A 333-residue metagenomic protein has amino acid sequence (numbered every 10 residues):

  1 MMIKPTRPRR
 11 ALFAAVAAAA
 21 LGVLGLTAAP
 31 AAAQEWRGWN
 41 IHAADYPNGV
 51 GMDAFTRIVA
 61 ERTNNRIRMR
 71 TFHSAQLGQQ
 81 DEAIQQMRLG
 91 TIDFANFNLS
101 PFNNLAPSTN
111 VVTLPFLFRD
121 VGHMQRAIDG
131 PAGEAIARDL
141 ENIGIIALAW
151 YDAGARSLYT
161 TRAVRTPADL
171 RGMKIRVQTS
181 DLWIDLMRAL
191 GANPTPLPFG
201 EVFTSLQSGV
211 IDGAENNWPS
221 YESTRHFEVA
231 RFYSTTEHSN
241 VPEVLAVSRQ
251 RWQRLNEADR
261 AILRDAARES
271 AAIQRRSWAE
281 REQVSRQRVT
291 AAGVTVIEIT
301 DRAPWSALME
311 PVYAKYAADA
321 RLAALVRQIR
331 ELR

Functional and structural regions predicted by a protein language model:
M1-R9: N-terminal secretory signal peptides that target proteins for export/translocation
I3, L24-G25, N110: Residue-level detector of alpha-helical hydrophobic segments embedded in or interacting with membranes
R10-A14, A29: Hydrophobic, aromatic-enriched, well-ordered structural segments
A14-G25: Bacterial N-terminal signal peptides
V16-A17, Q34-H123, P131-R333: N-terminal secretory/targeting leader peptides
L26-A33: Sec/Tat signal peptide C-region and signal peptidase I cleavage site
